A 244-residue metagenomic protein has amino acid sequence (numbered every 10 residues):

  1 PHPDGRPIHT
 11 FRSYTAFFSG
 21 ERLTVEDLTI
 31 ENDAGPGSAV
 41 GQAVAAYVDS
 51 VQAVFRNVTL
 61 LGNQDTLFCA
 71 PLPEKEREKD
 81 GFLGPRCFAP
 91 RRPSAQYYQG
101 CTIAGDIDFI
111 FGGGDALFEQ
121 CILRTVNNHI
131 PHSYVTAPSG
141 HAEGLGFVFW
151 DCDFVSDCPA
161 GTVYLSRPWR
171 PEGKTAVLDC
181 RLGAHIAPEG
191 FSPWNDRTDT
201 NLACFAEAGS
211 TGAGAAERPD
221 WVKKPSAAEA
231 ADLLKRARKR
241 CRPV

Functional and structural regions predicted by a protein language model:
P1-V244: Sequence-level preference for short, compositionally simple segments enriched in small aliphatic or small polar residues
